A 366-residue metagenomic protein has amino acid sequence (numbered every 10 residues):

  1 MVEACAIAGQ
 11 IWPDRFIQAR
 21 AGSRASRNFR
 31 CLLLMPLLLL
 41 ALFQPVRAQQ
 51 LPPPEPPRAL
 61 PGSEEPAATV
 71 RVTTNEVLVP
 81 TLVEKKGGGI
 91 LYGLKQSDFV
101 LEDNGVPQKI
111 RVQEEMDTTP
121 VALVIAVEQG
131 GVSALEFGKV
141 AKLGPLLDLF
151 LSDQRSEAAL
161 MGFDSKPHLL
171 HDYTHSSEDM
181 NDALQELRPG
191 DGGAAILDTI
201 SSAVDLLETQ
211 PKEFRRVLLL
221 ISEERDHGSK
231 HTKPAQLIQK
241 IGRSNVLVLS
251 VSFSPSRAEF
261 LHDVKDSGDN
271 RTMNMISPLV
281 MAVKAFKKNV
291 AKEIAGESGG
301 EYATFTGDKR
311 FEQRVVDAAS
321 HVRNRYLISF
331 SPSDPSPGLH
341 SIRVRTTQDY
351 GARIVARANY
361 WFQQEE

Functional and structural regions predicted by a protein language model:
V2-E3, I7: Extreme N-terminal basic, low-complexity initiation segments that serve as generic localization/processing leaders
R24-R27: Short, Lys/Arg-rich cytosolic juxtamembrane segment immediately N-terminal
C31-L42: Bacterial N-terminal signal peptides
A48-E366: Scaffold/interface architecture of coatomer-like assemblies
